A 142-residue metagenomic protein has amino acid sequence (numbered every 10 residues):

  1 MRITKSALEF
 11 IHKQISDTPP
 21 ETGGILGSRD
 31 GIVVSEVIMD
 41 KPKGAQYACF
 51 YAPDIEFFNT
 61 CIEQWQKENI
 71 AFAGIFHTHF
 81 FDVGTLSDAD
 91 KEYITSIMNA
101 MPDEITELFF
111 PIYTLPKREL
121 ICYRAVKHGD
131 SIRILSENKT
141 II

Functional and structural regions predicted by a protein language model:
M1-F72, F80-I142: Conserved beta-strand-loop surface patch within small alpha/beta domains used for substrate/adaptor or ligand engagement
